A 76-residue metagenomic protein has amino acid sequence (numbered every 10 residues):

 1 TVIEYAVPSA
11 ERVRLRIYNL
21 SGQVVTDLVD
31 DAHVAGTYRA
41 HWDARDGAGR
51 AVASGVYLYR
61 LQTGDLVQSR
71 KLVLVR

Functional and structural regions predicted by a protein language model:
T1: Ser/Thr-centric signal marking residues that sit in or immediately flank functional binding/regulatory motifs
E4, A10, V29-G64: Short, surface-exposed loop/turn motifs with a glycine/proline- and acidic-biased composition
R12-L15: Exposed beta-strand and adjacent loop surfaces of beta-rich binding modules that mediate intermolecular recognition
Y18-V25, Y57: Short, glycine-anchored, charge-dense loop/turn motifs used at functional sites
V24-D27, H41, K71: Conserved beta-strand positions that form and line the central face of beta-propeller blades
L66-R70: Extracellular and select intracellular beta-sandwich modules with Ser/Thr-enriched, small-residue motifs on
L72-R76: Short beta-strand edge segments in extracellular beta-sheet folds
